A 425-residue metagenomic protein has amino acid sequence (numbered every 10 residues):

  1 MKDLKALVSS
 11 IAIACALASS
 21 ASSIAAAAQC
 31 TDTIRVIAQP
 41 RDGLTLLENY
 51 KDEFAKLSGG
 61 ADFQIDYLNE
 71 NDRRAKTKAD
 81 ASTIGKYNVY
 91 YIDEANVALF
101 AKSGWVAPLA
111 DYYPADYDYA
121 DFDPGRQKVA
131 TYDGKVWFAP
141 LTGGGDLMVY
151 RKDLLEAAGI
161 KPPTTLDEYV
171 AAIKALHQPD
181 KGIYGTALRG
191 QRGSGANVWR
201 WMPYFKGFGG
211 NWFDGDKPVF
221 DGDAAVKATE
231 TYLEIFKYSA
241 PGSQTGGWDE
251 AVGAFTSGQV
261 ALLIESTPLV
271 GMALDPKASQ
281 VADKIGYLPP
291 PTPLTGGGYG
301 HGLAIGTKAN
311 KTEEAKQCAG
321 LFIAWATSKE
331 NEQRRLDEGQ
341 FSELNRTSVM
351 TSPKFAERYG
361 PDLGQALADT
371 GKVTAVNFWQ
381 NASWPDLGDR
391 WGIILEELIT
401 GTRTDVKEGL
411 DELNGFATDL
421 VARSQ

Functional and structural regions predicted by a protein language model:
E53-F122, D153, A157-T164, A254 (+5 more regions): Extracytoplasmic "Venus flytrap"/periplasmic binding protein-like
K56, A157-A158, V226, E230 (+4 more regions): Extracytoplasmic/periplasmic substrate-recognition and gating elements
A79, G85-N88, D116-L154, Y184 (+2 more regions): A structural signal for short loop-to-beta-strand junctions that line the ligand-binding cleft of periplasmic/secreted
E94-G145, K161, V170, N197-R200 (+4 more regions): Hinge/lid segment of periplasmic solute-binding proteins
A110-F122, L188-G193, K206-A228, D275-Q280 (+4 more regions): Short, solvent-exposed loop/beta-turn-alpha elements that line the ligand-binding surface or hinge of extracytoplasmic
K135-L141, D146, V170-P218, V260: Extracytoplasmic/periplasmic solute-binding protein
A172-P179, G215-Q244: Glycine-centered hinge/linker elements that transmit conformational signals in sensory and ligand-binding systems
D283-I285, D337-D389, I393, E397 (+1 more regions): Long, aromatic- and glycine/proline-rich binding clefts that accommodate carbohydrate-like moieties
